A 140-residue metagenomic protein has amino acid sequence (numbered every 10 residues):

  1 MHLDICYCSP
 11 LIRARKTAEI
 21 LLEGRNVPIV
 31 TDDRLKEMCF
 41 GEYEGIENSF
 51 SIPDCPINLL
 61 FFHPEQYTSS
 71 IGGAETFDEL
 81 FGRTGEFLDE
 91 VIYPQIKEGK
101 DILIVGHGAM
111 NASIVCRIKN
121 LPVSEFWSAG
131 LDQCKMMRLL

Functional and structural regions predicted by a protein language model:
M1-H2, V91-K100: Glycine-rich phosphate-binding loop signature in dinucleotide/nucleotide-binding domains
M1-L59: Phosphate-coordination/substrate-recognition cap region in phosphate-metabolizing enzymes
C8-S9, G82, V105-G106: Short beta-strand scaffold positions
L11, F77-G85: Amphipathic, non-transmembrane alpha-helical scaffold segments
I20, S113-R117: Active-site signature of alpha/beta-hydrolase-fold catalytic machinery across serine- and Asp/Cys-nucleophile hydrolases
N58-E79: Short glycine/proline- and acidic residue-enriched helix-loop micro-motifs that form flexible lids or anion-recognition
K100-G108: Generic beta-sheet signal
K119-L140: Domain-level recognition of soluble alpha/beta enzyme cores, biased toward histidine phosphatases/phosphomutases
